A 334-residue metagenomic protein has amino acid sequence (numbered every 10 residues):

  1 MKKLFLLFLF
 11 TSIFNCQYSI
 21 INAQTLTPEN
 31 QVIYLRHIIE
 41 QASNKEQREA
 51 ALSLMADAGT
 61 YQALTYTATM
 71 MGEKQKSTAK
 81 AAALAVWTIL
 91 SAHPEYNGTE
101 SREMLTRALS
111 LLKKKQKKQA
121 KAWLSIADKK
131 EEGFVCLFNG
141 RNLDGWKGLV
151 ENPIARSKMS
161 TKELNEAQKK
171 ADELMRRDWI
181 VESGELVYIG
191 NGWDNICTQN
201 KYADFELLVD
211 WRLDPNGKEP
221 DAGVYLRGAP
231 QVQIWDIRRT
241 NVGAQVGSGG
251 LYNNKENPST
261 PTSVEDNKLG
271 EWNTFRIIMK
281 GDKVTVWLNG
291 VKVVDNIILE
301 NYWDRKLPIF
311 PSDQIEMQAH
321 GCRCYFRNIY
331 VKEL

Functional and structural regions predicted by a protein language model:
L4-S12: Sec-dependent N-terminal signal peptides
T11-T25: Short, basic, low-complexity termini and linkers enriched in Ser/Thr/Gly/Pro that act as targeting/leader peptides
L26-I39, E49, T60-G72, P94-L109: Amphipathic alpha-helical scaffolding segments comprising HEAT/armadillo-like alpha-solenoid repeats
S43-N44, K74-K76, K113: Short inter-helical turns and helix N-cap capping residues of alpha-solenoid HEAT/ARM repeat scaffolds
M55-G59, V86-P94, D128: Alpha-solenoid repeat junctions
S110, K118-L334: Carbohydrate-interacting regions of secretory-pathway proteins
